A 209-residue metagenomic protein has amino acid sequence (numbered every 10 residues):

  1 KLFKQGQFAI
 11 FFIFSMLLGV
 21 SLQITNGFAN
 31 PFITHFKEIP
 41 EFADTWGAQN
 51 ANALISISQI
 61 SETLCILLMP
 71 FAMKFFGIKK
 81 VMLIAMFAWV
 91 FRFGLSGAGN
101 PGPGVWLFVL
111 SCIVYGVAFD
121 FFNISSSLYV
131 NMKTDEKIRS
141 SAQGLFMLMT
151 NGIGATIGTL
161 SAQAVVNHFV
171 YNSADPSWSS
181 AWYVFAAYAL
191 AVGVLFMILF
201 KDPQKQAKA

Functional and structural regions predicted by a protein language model:
G27-A51: Short amphipathic helix-loop junctions that connect adjacent transmembrane helices in Major Facilitator Superfamily/SLC
A48-Q49, T134-M147: Loop-to-transmembrane helix entry/capping segments in MFS-fold secondary transporters and related SLC/MFSD carriers
L64-I78, V166-N167: Helix-to-loop junctions at the C-terminal end of transmembrane segments in multipass secondary transporters
F87-P101: C-terminal ends and interior cores of transmembrane alpha-helices in multi-pass membrane transporters/permeases
G97-S111: Helix-loop junctions at membrane interfaces in 12-TM secondary transporters
F121-D135: Intracellular juxtamembrane helix-capping segments at the cytosolic ends of symmetry-related transmembrane helices
A164-A189: A membrane-interface helix-boundary motif in multi-pass transporters
A181-A209: Multi-pass alpha-helical transporter architecture, strongest for 12-TM Major Facilitator/SLC carriers used
